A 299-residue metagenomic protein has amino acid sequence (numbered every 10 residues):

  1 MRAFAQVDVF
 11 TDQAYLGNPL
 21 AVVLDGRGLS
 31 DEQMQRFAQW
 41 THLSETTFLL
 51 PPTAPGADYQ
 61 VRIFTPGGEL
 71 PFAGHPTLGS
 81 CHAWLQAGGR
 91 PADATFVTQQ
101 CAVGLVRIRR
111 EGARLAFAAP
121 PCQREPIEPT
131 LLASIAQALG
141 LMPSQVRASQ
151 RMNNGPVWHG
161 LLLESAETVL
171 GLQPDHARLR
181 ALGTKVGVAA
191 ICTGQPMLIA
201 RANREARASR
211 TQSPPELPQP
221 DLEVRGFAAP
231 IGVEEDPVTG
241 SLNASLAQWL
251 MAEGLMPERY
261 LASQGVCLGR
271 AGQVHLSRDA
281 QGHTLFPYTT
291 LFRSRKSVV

Functional and structural regions predicted by a protein language model:
M1-F72, L78-R295, V299: Active-site proximal loop and beta-alpha junction motif in alpha/beta enzyme cores
